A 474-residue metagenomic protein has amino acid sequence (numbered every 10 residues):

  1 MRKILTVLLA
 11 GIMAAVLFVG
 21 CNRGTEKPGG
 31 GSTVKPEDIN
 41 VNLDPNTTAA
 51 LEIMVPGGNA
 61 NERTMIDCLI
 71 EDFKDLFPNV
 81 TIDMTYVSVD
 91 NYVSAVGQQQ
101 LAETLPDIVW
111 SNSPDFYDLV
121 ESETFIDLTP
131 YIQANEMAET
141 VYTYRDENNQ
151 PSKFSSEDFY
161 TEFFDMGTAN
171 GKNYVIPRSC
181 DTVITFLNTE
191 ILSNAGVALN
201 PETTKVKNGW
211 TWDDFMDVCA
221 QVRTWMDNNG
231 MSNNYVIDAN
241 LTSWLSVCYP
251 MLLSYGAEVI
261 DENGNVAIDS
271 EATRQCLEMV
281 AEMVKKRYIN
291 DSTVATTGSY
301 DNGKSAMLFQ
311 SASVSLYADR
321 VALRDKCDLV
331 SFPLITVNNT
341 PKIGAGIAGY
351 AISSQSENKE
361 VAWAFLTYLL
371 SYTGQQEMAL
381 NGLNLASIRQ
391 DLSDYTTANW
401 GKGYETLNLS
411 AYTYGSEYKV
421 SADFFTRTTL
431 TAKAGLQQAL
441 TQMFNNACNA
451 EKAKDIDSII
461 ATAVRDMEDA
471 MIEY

Functional and structural regions predicted by a protein language model:
T6-L9, C21-T124, D146-K153, L199 (+6 more regions): Conserved N-terminal structural module of periplasmic/extracytoplasmic solute-binding proteins
V34-I39, L43, P114-I184, D328-F332: Hinge/lid segment of periplasmic solute-binding proteins
V41, P56, E62, C68-I70 (+2 more regions): Extracytoplasmic/periplasmic substrate-binding proteins
P45, G57, D72, T297-G298 (+3 more regions): Mature extracytoplasmic/periplasmic domains
Y86-A95, P114, N208-D214, N290-N302: Short helix-initiation/N-cap motifs at beta->coil->alpha
I132-N135, P151-D158, F164-S243, A257-S292 (+3 more regions): Helix-loop-helix "hinge/cap" segment bordering the ligand-binding cleft or interdomain interface
T168, Y404-M471: C-terminal capping/gating helix-and-loop segments adjacent to ligand/active sites or protein-protein/ligand interfaces
